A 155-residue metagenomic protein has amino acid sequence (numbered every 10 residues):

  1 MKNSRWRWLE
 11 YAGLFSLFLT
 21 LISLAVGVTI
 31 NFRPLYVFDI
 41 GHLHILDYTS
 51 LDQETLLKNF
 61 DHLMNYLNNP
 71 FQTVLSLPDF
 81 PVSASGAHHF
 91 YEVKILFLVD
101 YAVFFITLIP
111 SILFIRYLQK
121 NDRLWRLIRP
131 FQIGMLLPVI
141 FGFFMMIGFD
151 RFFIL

Functional and structural regions predicted by a protein language model:
N3-Y11, L108-R151: Juxtamembrane interface at the cytosolic side of transmembrane helices
E10-L46, I140: N-terminal signal-anchor transmembrane alpha helix
A12, S16, V93-D100, G134: Loop-to-transmembrane-helix entry motif
L17-G27, Q53-K58, Q132-F153: Hydrophobic alpha-helical membrane-insertion segments
L19, L98-I115: Hydrophobic alpha-helical transmembrane segments
Y36-F80: Membrane-interface interhelical loops and short interface/amphipathic helices in multi-pass inner-membrane
N59, L63, L67, G86 (+2 more regions): Hydrophobic alpha-helical segments of integral membrane proteins, encompassing both true transmembrane helices
N68-I106: Individual transmembrane alpha-helix segments
